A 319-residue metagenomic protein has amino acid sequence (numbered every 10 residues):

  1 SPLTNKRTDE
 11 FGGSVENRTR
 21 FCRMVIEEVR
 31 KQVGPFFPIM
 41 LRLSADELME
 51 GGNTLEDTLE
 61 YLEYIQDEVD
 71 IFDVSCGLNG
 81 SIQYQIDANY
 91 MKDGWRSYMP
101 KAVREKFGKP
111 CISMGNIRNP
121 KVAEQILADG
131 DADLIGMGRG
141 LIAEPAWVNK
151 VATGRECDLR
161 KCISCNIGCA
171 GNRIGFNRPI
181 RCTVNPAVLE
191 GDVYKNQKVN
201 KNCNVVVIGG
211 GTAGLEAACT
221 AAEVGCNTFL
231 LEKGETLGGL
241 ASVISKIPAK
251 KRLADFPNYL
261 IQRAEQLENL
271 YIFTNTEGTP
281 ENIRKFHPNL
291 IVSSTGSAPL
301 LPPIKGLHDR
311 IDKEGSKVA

Functional and structural regions predicted by a protein language model:
S1-I208, T212, E216-T228, T236 (+1 more regions): Flavin-dependent oxidoreductase catalytic cores
S113, L230, I272-T274: A structural preference for short, hydrophobic beta-strand core positions in alpha/beta folds
G130-D133, L270, N289: Alpha-to-beta junction loops
V207-L270, L300: Beta1-alpha1 glycine-rich phosphate/pyrophosphate-binding loop at the start of Rossmann-like nucleotide-binding domains
E265, E281-N282, G296: NAD(P)H/NAD(P)+-dependent Rossmann-fold oxidoreductase cores
F273-F286: A conserved short coil-to-beta-strand element within the FAD-binding core of flavoproteins
P288-L290, S294-P302: Glycine-/small-residue-rich beta->alpha transition segments that form the dinucleotide
